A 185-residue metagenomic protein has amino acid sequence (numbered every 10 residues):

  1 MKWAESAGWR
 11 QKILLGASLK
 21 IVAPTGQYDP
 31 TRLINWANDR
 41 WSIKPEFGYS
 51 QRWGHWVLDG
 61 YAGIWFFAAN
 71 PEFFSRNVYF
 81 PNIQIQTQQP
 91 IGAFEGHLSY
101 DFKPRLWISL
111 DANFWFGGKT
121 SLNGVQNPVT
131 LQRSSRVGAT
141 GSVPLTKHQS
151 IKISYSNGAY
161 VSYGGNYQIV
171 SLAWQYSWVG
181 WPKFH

Functional and structural regions predicted by a protein language model:
M1-W41: Hydrophobic alpha-helical segments and helix pairs
W3-L15, D29, H55, R105 (+2 more regions): Short loop/turn motifs that connect adjacent beta-strands in outer-membrane beta-barrel proteins
K12, R40-K44, Q51-D59, Q89-A93 (+2 more regions): Short gly/pro-enriched beta-turn/loop segments at secondary-structure junctions
K12-K20, D59-G63, S109-D111: Outer-envelope exported proteins of Gram-negative bacteria
I21-Q27, Q51-H55, I64-A68, F114-G118 (+2 more regions): Transmembrane beta-strands of outer-membrane beta-barrel pores
A37-V78: Hydrophobic, aromatic-enriched interface-forming segments
E72-F73, F80-H185: Outer membrane beta-barrel transmembrane domains
